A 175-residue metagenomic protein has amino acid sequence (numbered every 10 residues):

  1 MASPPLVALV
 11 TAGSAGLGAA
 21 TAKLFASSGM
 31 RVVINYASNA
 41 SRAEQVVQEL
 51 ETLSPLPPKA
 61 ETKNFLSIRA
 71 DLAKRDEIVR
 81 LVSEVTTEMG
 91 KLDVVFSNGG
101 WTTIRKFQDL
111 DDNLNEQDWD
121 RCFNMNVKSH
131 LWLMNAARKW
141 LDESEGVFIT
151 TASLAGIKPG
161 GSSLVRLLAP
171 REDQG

Functional and structural regions predicted by a protein language model:
P5-L6, L56, T62-N64, K91-L92 (+2 more regions): Active-site loop of short-chain dehydrogenase/reductase
A12-G16: Conserved glycine-rich cofactor-binding loop
S28-V46: Conserved glycine-rich Rossmann-like NAD(P)H-binding loop of the short-chain dehydrogenase/reductase
R80-T87, R105-N124: Active-site Tyr-X3-Lys motif and surrounding loop/helix of classical short-chain dehydrogenase/reductase
N98-K106: Conserved NAD(P)H cofactor-binding loop of Rossmann-fold oxidoreductase domains
W101-T102, D112, D118, V147-G175: Catalytic loop of short-chain dehydrogenase/reductase
M134-N135: A short, exposed helix-loop element centered on a Lys and neighboring polar residues
